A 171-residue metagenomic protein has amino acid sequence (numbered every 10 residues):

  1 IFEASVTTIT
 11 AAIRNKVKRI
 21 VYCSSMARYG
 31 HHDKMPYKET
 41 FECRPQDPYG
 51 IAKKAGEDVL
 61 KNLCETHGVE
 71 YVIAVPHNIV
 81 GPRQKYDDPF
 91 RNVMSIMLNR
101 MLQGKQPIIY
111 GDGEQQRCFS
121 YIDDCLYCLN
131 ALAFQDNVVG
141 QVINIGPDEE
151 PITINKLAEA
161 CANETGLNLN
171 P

Functional and structural regions predicted by a protein language model:
F2-T7, R14, K18-R19, R28-I73 (+3 more regions): Catalytic helix-loop patch of NAD(P)-dependent Rossmann-fold dehydrogenases
E3-A11, V59, F119, D124-Y127 (+1 more regions): Conserved mid-core alpha-helix of short-chain dehydrogenase/reductase
S25: Residue(s) in the substrate-gating loop at a strand-loop-helix junction that position the organic substrate next
K54, H67, I79-S95, K105 (+7 more regions): Glycine/proline-rich active-site loop of Rossmann-fold NAD(P)-dependent oxidoreductases
A55, V59, L63, V93 (+3 more regions): Hydrophobic alpha-helix immediately C-terminal to the catalytic Tyr-X-X-X-Lys motif of short-chain
I73, F119, P151: Short aromatic/basic micro-patch
